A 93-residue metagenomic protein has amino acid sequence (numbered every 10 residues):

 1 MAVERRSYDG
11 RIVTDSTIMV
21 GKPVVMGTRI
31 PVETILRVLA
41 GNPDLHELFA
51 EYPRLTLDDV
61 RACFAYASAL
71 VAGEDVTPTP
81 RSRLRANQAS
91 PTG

Functional and structural regions predicted by a protein language model:
A2, R6-H46: A short, structured beta-strand/loop element
I30-G93: Long, charge-rich, low-complexity alpha-helical segments
